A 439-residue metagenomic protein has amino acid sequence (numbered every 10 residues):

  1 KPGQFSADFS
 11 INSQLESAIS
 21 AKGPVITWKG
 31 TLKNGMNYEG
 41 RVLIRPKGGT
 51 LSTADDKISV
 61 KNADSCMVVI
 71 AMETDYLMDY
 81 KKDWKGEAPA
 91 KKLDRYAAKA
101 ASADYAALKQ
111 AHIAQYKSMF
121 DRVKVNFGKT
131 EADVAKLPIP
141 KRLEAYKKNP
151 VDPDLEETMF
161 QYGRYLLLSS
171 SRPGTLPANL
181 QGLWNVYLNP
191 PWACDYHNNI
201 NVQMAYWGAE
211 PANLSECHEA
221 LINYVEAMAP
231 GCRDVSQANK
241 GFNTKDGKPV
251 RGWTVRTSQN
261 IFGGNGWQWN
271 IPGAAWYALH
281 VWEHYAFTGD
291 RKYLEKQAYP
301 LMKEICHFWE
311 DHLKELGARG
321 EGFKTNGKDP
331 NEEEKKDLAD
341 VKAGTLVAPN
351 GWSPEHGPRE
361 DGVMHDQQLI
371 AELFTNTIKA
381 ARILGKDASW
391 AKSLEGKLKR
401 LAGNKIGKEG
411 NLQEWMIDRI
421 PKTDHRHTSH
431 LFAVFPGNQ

Functional and structural regions predicted by a protein language model:
K1-G266, V281-Y285, K303-C306, R319 (+3 more regions): Aromatic-residue-lined binding/catalytic grooves and analogous aromatic/hydrophobic interfacial grooves in multimeric
P2, S169-G174, S215, H284-K296 (+2 more regions): Secondary-structure transition/capping motifs at alpha-helix termini and the adjoining loop/turn into the next element
D152-L155, D290, Y299, A343-T345: Loop/turn elements at helix/coil->beta-strand transitions in domains of secreted/extracellular proteins
W267-A278: Alpha-helical bundle segments that constitute or directly flank the non-heme di-iron/ferroxidase center
P272, Y293-K303: Structured ligand/cofactor/substrate-binding pocket environments in proteins
Y277, Y299-F308: Extracytoplasmic, non-cytosolic globular domains
E304, F308-F323, G327-A380: Acidic/histidine-rich catalytic neighborhood
